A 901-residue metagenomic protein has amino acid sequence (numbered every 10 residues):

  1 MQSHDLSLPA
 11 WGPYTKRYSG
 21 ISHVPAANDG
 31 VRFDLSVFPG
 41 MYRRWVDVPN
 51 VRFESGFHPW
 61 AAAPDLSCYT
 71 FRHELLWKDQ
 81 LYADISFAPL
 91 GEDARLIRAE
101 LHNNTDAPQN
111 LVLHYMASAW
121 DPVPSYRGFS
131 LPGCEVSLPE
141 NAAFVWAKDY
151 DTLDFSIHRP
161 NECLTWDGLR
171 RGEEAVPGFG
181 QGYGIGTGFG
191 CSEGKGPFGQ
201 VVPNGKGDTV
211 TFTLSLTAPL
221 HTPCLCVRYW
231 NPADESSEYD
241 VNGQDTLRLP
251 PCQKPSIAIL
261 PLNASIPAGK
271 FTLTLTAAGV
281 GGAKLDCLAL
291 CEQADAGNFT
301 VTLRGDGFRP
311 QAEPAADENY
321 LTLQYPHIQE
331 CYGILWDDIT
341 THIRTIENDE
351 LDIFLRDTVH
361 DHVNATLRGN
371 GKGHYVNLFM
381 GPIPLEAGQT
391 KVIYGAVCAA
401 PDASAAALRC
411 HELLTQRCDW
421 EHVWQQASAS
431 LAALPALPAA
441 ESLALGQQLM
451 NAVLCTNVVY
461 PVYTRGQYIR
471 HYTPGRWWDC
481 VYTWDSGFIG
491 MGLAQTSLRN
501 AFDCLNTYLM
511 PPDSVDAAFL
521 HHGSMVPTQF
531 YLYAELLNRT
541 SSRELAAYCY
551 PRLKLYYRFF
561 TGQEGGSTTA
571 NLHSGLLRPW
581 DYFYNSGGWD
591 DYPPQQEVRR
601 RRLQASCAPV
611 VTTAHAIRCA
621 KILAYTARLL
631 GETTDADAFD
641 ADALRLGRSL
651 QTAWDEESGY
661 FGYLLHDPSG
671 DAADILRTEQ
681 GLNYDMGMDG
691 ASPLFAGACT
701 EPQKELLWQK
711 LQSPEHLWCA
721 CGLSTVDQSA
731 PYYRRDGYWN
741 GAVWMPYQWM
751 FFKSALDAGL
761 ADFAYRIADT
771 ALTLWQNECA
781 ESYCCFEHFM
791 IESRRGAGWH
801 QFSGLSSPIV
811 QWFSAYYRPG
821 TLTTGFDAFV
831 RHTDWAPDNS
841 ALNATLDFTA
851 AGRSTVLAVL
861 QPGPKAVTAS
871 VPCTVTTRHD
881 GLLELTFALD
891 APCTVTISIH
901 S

Functional and structural regions predicted by a protein language model:
M1-L437, E781, G798-W799, A815-S901: Terminal accessory carbohydrate-recognition/targeting modules of carbohydrate-active enzymes
M1-Y42, F530-T540, C549, E657 (+3 more regions): C-terminal capping/lid segments that line or modulate ligand- or cofactor-binding pockets
Y82-S86, I259, P511-L545: Aromatic/His-enriched, Gly/Pro-containing loop or helix-boundary segments that lie immediately adjacent to catalytic
A94, R98-H102, E535-E564: Hydrophobic or amphipathic alpha-helical targeting/insertion segments
N377, P384-L385, Q389-L413, V515-S524 (+7 more regions): The feature captures the catalytic groove of carbohydrate-active enzymes
L408-A427, E441-M450, S497-M510, R543-T561 (+6 more regions): Extended, well-ordered alpha-helical scaffold segments
L431-A439, D479, S486-L498, Q529-L545 (+4 more regions): Well-ordered alpha-helical scaffold segments within catalytic/enzyme domains
L437-W478, N500-F519, T568-A608, Q651-A742 (+2 more regions): Extended glycan-interaction surfaces of carbohydrate-active proteins
